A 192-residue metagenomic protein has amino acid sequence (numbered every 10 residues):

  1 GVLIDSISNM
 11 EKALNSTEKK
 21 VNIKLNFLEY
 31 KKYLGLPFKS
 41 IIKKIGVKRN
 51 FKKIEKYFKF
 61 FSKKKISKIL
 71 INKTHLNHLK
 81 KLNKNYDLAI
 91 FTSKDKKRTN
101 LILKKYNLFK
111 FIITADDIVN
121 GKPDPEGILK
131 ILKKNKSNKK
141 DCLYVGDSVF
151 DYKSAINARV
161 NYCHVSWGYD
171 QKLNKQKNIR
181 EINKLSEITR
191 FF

Functional and structural regions predicted by a protein language model:
V2, N9, K96-K97, F150 (+1 more regions): Conserved Rossmann-like nucleotide-cofactor binding loop
V2-L76, K84: N-terminal helical cap/lid subdomain that shapes the substrate entry/recognition surface in HAD-like hydrolases
D5, I90-T92, H164: Hydrophobic residues in well-ordered beta-strands that form the structural core
K24, D87, N161: Residue-level detector of anion-binding/catalytic polar loops
Y33-L36, K73-T74, K94-D95, P123 (+1 more regions): Short beta->alpha linker loops
L36, K84-N85, A115, K177: Structured helix-beta-strand junction loops
K64-I90, K96, N100-L103, P125: Short, acidic loop-to-helix structural element flanking the phosphoryl-transfer center in phosphate-processing enzymes
N100-F192: Asp-based, Mg2+/Mn2+-dependent phosphohydrolase catalytic module
